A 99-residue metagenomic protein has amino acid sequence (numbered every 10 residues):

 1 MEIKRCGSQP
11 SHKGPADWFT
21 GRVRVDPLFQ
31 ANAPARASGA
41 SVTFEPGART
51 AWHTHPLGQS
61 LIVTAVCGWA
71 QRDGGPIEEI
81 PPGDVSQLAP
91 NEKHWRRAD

Functional and structural regions predicted by a protein language model:
M1-R36: A short, N-terminal "cap"/entry segment at the start of jelly-roll beta-barrel domains of the cupin/DSBH fold
R24-P27, S38-H55, P90-N91: Conserved short histidine dyad/triad with adjacent acidic residue
S41, S60, P76-E78: Short, surface-exposed secondary-structure edge patches
P46, H55-G74: Glycine- and acidic-residue-biased ligand/ion/polar-headgroup-sensing regions
G74-N91: Short acidic-glycine-tyrosine-enriched beta hairpin
R97-D99: Asparagine-centered strand-capping/turn motif at beta-strand->loop junctions
